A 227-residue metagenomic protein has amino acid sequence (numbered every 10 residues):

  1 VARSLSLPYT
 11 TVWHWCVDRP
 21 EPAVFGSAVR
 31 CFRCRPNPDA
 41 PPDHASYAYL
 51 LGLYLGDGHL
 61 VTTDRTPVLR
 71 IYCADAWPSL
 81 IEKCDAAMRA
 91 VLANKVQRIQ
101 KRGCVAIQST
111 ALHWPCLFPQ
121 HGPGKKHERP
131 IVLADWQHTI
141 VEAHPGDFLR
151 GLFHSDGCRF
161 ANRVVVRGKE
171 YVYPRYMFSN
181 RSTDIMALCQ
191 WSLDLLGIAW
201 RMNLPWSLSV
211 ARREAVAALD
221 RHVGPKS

Functional and structural regions predicted by a protein language model:
V1-S227: Internal intein/HINT superfamily modules and their associated LAGLIDADG
